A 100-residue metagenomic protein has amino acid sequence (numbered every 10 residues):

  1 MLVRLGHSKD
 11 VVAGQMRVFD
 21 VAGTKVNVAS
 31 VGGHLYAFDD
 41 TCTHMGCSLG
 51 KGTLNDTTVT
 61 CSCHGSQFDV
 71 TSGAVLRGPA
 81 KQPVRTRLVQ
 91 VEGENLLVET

Functional and structural regions predicted by a protein language model:
M1-D56, D69-V70, A74, P83-T100: N-terminal pre-ligand scaffold of iron-sulfur
C42, C61-C63: Short cysteine clusters
H64-F68: Detector for the c-type heme attachment site
G78: Short glycine/proline-centered loop/turn elements that form peptide/ligand docking sites
